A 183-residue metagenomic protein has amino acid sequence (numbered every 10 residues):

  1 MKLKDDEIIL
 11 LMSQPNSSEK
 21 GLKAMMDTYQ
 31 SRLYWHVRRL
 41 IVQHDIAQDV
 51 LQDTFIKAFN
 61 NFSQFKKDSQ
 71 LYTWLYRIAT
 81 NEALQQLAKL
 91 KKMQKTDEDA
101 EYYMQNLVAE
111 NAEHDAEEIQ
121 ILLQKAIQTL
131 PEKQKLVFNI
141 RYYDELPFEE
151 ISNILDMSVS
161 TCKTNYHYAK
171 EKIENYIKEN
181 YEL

Functional and structural regions predicted by a protein language model:
M1-S31, L183: N-terminal module of bacterial RNA polymerase sigma factors
K2-D5, M93-E117: Internal acidic/polar
K2-L3, L11, V42, Q94-K95 (+4 more regions): C-terminal edge and immediately downstream basic/flexible tail or linker adjoining helix-turn-helix-like DNA-binding
Q14, F55-Q70, L90: Sigma70-family region 2
M26-H44, N61, I127, K172 (+1 more regions): Amphipathic, Lys/Arg- and hydrophobic-enriched alpha-helical face
Q64-K66, R77-D97, Y168: Arg/Lys-rich amphipathic alpha helix in sigma70-family domain 2
L84, Q134, E149, N153-E179: DNA-recognition helix of helix-turn-helix
V137-R141: A short pre-motif secondary-structure segment
